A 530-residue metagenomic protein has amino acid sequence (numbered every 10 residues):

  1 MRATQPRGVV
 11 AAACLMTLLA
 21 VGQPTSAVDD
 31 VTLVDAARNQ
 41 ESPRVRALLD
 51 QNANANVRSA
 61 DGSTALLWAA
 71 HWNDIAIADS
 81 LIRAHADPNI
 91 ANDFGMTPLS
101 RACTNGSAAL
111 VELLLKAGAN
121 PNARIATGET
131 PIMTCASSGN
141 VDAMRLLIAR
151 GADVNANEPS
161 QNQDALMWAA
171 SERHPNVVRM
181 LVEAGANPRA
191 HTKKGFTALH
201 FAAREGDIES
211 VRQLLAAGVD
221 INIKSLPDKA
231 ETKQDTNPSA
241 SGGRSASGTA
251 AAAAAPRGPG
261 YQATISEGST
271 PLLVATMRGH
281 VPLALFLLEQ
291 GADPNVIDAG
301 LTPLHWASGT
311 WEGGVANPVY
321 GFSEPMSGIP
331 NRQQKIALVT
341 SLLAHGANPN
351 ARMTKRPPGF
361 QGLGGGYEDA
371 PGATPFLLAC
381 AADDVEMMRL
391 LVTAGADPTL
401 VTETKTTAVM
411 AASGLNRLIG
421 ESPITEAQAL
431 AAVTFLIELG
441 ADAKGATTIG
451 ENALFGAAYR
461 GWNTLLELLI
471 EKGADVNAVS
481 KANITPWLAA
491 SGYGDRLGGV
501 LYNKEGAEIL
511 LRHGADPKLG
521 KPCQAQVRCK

Functional and structural regions predicted by a protein language model:
A11-A20: Bacterial N-terminal signal peptides
S26-W68: N-terminal segments that cap or nucleate solenoid repeat domains
D29, G62, G95, G128 (+9 more regions): Start-of-repeat signature of ankyrin repeats
D35-N39, W68-D74, R101-S107, T134-N140 (+12 more regions): Ankyrin repeat A-helix N-terminal signature
S42-L49, D74-I82, S107-L115, N140-I148 (+9 more regions): Ankyrin repeat structural motif
S59, N92, I125, E158-S160 (+10 more regions): Ankyrin repeat boundary/linker residues
Y502-R512, D516-K530: Terminal, low-structured helical/coil segments at or just beyond the last alpha-helical repeat
